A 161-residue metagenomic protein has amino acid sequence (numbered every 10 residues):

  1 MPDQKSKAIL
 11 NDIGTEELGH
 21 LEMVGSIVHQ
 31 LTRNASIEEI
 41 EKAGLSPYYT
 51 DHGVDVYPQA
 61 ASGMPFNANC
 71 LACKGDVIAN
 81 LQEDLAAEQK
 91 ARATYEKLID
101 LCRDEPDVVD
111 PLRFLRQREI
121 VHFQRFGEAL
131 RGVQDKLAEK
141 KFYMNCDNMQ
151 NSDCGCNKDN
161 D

Functional and structural regions predicted by a protein language model:
M1-D161: Non-heme di-metal
